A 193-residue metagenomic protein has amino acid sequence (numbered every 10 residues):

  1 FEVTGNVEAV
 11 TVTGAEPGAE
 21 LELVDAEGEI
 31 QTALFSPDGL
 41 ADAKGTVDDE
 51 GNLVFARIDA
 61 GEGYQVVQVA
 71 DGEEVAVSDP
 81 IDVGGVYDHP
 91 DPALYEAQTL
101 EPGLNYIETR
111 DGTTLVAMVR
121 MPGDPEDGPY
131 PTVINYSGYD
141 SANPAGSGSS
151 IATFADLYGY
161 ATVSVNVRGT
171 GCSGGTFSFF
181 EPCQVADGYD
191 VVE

Functional and structural regions predicted by a protein language model:
F1-P17, G28: Extracellular ectodomain segments of secreted/surface proteins
L21-E22, G51-A76: Short, aromatic- and glycine-rich surface loops/edge beta-strands on solvent-exposed regions
E27-G28, E73, R110-G112: Glycine-centered tight beta-turn/hairpin loop motif at sheet-sheet or coil-to-beta transitions
E29-D49: Short, acidic Ser/Thr/Gly-rich low-complexity loop/linker segments typical of extracellular and cell-surface proteins
G72-D79, V83-G84, S173: Short Trp-Ser/Thr-centered turn/loop motifs at beta-strand boundaries
G84-G128: N-terminal cap/lid segment of alpha/beta-hydrolase-fold proteins
D124-E193: Cap/lid segment of the alpha/beta-hydrolase catalytic domain
